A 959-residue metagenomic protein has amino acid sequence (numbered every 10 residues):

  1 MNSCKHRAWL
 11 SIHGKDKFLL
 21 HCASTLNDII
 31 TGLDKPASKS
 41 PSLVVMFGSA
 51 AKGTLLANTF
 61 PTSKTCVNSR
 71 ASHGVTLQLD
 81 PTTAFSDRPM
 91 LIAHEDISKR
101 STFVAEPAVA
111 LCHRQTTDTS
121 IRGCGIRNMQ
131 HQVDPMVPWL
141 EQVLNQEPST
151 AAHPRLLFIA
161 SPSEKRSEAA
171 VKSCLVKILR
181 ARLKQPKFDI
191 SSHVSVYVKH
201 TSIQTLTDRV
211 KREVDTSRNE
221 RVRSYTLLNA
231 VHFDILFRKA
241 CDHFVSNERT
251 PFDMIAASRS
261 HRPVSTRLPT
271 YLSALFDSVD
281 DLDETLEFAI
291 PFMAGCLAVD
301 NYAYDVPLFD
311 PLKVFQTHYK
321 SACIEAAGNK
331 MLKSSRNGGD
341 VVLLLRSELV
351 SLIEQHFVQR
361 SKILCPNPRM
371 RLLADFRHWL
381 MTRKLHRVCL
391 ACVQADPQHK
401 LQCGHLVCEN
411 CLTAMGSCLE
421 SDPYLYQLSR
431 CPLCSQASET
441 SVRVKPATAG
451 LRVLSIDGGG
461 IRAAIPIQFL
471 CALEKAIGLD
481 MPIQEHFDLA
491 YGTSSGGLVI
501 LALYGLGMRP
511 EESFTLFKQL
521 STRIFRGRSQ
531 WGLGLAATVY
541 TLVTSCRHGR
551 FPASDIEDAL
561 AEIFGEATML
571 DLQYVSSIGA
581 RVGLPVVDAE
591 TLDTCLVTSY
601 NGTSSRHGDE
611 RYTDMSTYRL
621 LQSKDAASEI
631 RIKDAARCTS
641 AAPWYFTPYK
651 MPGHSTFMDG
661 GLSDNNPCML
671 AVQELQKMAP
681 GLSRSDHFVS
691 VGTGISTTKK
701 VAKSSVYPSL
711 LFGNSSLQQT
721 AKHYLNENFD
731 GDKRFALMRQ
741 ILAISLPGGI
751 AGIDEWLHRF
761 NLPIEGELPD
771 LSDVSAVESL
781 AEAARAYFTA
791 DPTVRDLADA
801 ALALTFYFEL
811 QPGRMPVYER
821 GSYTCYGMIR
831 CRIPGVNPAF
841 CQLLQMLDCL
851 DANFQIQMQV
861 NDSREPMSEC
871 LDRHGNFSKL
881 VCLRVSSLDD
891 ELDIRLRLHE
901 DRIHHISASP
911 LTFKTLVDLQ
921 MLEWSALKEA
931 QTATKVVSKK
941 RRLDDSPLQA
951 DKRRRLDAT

Functional and structural regions predicted by a protein language model:
M1-T382: Conserved GTPase G-domain substructure that encodes guanine base recognition and part of the catalytic core, centered
A257, H261-T959: Conserved catalytic cores and adjacent C-terminal regulatory segments of lipid-metabolizing esterases/lipases
